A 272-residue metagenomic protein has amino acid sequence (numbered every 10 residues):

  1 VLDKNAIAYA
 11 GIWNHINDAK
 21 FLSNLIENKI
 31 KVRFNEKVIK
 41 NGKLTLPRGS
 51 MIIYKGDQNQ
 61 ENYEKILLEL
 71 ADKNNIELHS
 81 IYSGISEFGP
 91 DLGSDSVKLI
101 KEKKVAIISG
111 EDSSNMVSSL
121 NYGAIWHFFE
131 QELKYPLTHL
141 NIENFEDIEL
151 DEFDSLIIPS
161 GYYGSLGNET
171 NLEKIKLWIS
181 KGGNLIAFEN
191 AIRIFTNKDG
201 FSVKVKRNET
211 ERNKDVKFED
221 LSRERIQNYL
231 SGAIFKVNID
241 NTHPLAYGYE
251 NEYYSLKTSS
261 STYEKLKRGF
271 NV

Functional and structural regions predicted by a protein language model:
V1-N271: Intrinsic-disorder/low-complexity accessory segments
